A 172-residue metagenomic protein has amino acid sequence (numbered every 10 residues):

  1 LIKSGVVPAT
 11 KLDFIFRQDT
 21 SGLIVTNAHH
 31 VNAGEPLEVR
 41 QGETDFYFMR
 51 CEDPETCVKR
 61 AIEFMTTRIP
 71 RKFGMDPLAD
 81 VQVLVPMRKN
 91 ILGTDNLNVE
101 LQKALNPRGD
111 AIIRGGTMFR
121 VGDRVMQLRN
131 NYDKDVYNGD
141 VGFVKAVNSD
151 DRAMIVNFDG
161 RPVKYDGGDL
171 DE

Functional and structural regions predicted by a protein language model:
L1-V125, N131-D133: Conserved helicase motor core of P-loop NTPases
V99-E172: Conserved nucleotide-binding/hydrolysis modules and their immediate coupling elements across P-loop/ASCE NTPase motors
